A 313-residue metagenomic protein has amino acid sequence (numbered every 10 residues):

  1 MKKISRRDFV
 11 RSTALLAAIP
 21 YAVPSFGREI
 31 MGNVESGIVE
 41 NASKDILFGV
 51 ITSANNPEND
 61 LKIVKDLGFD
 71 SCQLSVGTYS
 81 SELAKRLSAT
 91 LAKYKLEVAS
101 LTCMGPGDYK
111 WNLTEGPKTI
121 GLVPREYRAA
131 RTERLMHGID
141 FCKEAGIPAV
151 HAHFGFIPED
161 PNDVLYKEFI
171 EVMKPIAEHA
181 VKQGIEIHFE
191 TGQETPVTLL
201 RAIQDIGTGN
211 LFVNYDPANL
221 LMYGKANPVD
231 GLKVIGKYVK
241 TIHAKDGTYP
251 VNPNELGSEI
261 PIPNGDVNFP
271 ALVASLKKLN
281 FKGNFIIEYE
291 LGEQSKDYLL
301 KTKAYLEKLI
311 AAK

Functional and structural regions predicted by a protein language model:
K2-L47, E58-K65, P196-L211, Y215-K313: Histidine-acidic metal/acid-base catalytic patches
T13-V23, G27, E58, D108-F212: Active-site acidic/histidine proton-transfer and metal-coordination neighborhood in alpha/beta enzyme cores
I46-T52, C72-L74, V98-C103, V150-A152 (+4 more regions): Hydrophobic faces of well-ordered beta-strands that scaffold small-molecule active sites in alpha/beta enzyme cores
I51-N55, S75-G77, C103-P106, G155-I157 (+4 more regions): Active-site beta-loop-alpha junctions enriched in small/polar residues
N56-G77: Catalytic domains of carbohydrate-active enzymes, especially glycoside hydrolases
Q73-A92, F154-P161: Glycine-rich, proline-tolerant flexible connector loops at the mouths of alpha/beta enzymes
T90-G105, I170-A180, F269: Alpha-helix-loop-beta-strand connector modules within alpha/beta enzyme cores
